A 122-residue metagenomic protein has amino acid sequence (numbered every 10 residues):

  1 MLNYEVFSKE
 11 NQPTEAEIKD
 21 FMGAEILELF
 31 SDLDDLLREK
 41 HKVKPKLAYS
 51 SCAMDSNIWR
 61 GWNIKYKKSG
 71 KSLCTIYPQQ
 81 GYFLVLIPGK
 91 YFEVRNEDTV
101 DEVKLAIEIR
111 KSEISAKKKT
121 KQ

Functional and structural regions predicted by a protein language model:
M1-Q122: Charge-dense, helix-prone N-terminal extensions
